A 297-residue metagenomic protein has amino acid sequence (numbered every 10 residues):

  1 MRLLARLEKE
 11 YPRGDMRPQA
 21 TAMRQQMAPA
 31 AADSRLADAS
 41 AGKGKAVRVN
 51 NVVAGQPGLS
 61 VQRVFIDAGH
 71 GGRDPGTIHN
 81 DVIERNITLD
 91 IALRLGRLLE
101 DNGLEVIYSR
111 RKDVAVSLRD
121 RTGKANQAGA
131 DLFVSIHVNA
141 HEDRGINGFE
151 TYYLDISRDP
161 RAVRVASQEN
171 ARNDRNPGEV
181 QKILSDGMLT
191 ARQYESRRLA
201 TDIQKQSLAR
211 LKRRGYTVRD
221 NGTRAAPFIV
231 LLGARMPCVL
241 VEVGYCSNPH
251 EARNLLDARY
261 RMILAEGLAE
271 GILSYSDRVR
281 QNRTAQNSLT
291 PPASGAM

Functional and structural regions predicted by a protein language model:
R6-E8, M27, A31: Alpha-helical solenoid scaffolds that mediate protein-protein interactions, centered on TPR/SEL1-like repeats but also
L7-M23: Short solvent-exposed coil/turn linkers within tandem alpha-helical repeat scaffolds
Q26, G72, S157-D159, A171-R172 (+3 more regions): Active-site/binding-pocket entry motifs
S34-V180, D186-Q193, R197-L199, R213 (+2 more regions): Catalytic-core regions of hydrolytic enzymes
L132, E142, L189-M297: Active-site-adjacent mobile loop/cap segments within catalytic or ligand-binding domains
